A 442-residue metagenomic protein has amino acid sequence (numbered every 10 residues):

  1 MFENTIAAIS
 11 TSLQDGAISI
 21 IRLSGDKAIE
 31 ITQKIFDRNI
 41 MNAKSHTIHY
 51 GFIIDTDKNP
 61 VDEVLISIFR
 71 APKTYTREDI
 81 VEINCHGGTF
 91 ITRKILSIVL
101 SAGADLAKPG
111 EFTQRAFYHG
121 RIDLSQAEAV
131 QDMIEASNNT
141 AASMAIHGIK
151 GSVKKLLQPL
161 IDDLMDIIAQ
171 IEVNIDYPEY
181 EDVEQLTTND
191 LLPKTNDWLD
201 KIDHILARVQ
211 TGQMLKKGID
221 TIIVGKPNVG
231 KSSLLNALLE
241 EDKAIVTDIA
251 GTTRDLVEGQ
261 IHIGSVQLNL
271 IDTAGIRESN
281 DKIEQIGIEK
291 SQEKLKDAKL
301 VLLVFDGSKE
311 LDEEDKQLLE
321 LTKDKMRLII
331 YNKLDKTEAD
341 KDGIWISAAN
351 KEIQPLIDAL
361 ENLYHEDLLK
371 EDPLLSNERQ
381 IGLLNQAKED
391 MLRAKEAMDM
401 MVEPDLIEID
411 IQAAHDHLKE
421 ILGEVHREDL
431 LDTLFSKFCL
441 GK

Functional and structural regions predicted by a protein language model:
M1-S143, H147, G151: A glycine-rich (often HGG/GG-containing) alpha/beta subdomain
F2-I9, L13, D37, I54 (+3 more regions): C-terminal-of-GTPase-core extension/linker across diverse P-loop GTPases
G16, H46-I48, D297-L300, D324-R327 (+1 more regions): Short glycine-/polar-rich loops that comprise or flank the Walker A/P-loop and associated switch/sensor motifs
Y50-R70, G251-S279, D297-L300: Switch I (G2) and immediately adjacent beta-strands of P-loop GTPase domains
L239, A274-G275, K299, D306 (+1 more regions): Short glycine-/small-residue-rich Rossmann-like dinucleotide-binding loops
A250, I276, E284-I288: Short alpha-helix of the ABC ATPase nucleotide-binding domain corresponding to the H-loop/switch region
L270, V304, I330: Generic enzyme active-site microenvironment
E284-S308: Inter-motif core of Ras-like GTPase G domains
